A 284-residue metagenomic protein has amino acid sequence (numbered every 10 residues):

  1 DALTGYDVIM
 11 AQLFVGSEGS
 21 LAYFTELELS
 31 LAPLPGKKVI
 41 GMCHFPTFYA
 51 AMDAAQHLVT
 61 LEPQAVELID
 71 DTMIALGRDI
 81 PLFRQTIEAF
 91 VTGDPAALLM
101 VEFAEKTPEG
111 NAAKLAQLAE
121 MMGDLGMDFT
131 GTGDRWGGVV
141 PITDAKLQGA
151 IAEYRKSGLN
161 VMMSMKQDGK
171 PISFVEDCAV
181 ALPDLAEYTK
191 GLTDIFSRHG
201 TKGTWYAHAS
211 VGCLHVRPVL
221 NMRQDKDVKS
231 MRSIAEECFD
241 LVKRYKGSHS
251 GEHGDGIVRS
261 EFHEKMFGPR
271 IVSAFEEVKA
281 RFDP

Functional and structural regions predicted by a protein language model:
D1-G251, G256-P284: Noncatalytic alpha-helical scaffold of FAD-dependent oxidoreductases
